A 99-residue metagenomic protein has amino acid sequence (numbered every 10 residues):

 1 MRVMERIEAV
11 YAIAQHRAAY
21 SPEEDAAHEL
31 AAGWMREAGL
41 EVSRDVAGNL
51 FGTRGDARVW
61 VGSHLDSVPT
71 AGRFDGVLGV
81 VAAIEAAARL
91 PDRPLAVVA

Functional and structural regions predicted by a protein language model:
M1-S21: N-terminal capping segment at the start of a domain
V3, E24-H28, G76: Generic structural signal for well-ordered, non-membrane alpha-helical segments in soluble metabolic enzymes
V10-I13, G52-R54, A86-P91: Alpha-helix C-terminal capping segments
Q15-H16, D66-V68: A short, flexible beta-alpha/helix-coil linker loop
H16-G55: A non-catalytic alpha/beta surface segment that caps or lines the substrate-entry region of metallo-dependent hydrolase
D56-W60: Active-site beta-strand-loop-beta-strand hairpin of nuclease catalytic cores that positions key catalytic residues
V61-H64, T70-A99: Alpha-helical metal-binding/catalytic segments enriched in His/Glu/Asp
